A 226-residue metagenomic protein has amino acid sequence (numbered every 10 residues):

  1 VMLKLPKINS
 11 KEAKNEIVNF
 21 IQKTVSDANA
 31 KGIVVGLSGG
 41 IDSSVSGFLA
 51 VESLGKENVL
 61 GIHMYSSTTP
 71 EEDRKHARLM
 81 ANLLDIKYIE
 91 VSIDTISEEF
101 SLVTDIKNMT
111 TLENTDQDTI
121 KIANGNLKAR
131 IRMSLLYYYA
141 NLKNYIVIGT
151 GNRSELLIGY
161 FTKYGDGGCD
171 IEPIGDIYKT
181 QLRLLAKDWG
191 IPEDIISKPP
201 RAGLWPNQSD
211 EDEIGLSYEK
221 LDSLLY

Functional and structural regions predicted by a protein language model:
V1-L157: ATP-dependent adenylation/nucleotidyltransferase module used to activate substrates
K14-N15, R183, D222: Generic structural signal for individual residues within well-ordered alpha-helical segments across diverse proteins
K23, A140-L142, K163, G167 (+1 more regions): Generic signature of intrinsically disordered, low-complexity segments enriched in small/polar residues
N82, T119-R132, I146-S217: Catalytic subdomain that performs nucleotidyl-dependent activation
K220-Y226: Short alpha-helical "packing" element that flanks the helix-turn-helix/winged-helix DNA-binding module
